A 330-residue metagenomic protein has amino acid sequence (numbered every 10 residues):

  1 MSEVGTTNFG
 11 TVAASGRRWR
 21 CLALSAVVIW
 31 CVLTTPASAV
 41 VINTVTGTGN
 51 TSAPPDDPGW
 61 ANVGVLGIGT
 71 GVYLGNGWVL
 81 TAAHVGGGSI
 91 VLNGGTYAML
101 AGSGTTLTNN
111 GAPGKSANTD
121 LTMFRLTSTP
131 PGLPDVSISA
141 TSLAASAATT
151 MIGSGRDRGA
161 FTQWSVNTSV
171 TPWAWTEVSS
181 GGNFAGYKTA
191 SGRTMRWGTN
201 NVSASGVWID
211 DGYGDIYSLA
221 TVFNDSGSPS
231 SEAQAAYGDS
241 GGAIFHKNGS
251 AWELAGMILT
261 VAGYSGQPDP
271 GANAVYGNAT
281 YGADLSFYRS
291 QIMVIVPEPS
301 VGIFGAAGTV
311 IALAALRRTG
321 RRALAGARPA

Functional and structural regions predicted by a protein language model:
V4-A23, G320: Bacterial N-terminal signal peptides that target proteins for export
T34-A39: Sec/Tat signal peptide C-region and signal peptidase I cleavage site
V40-N62, G69-V85, K188-G192, R196-W197 (+2 more regions): C-terminal subregion of chymotrypsin/trypsin-like serine protease catalytic domains
G75-N76, L80-S116, T129, A144-I152 (+2 more regions): Catalytic-histidine neighborhood of serine endopeptidases, predominantly the chymotrypsin-like S1/PA family
F124: Mobile, glycine-rich extracellular loop/lid and propeptide segments that shape or gate substrate/ligand access
P130-E232: Chymotrypsin/trypsin-fold serine protease catalytic domain
E298-R318: A short, hydrophobic C-terminal helix/tail in secreted or cell-surface proteins
A314-A330: C-terminal membrane-anchoring or membrane-association module
